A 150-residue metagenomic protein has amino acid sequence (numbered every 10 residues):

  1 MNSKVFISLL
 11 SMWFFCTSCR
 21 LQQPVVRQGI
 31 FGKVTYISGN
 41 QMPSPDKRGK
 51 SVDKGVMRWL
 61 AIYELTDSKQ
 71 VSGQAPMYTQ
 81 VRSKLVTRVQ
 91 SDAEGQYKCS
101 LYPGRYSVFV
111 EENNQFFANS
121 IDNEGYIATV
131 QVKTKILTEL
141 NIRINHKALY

Functional and structural regions predicted by a protein language model:
V5-F14: Sec-dependent N-terminal signal peptides
Q28-Y36: A short, amphipathic beta-strand motif
G39-Y78: Short, ordered, surface-exposed loop/turn motifs in non-cytosolic proteins
Q70-E94: Short, acidic Ser/Thr/Gly-rich low-complexity loop/linker segments typical of extracellular and cell-surface proteins
A93-L101: Short, surface-exposed beta-strand/beta-hairpin micro-motifs centered on an aromatic residue
N113-N141, N145: Structured interaction patches on ligand/partner-binding surfaces of diverse proteins
